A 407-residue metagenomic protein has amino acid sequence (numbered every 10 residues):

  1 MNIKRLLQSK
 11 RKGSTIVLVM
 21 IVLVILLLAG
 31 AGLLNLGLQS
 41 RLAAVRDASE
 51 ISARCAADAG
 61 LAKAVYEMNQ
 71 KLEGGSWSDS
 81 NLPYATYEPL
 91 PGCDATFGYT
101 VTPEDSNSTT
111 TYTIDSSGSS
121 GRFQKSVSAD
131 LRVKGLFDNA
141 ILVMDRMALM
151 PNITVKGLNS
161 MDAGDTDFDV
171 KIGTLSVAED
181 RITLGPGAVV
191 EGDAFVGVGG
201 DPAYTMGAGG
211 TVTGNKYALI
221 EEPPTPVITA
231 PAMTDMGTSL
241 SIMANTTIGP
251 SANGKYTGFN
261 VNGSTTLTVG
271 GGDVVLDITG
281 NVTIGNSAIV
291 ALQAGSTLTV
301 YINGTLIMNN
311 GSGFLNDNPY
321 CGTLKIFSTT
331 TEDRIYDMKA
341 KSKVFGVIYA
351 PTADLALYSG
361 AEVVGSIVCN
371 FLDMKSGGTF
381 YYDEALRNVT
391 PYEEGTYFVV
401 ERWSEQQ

Functional and structural regions predicted by a protein language model:
N2-D138, L142-A148, E393-Q407: Beta-strand/loop motifs with alternating small/hydrophobic and polar/acidic residues, enriched in the first structured
S128, R132-Q407: Primarily marks folded extracellular/lumenal domains of secretory and cell-surface proteins
